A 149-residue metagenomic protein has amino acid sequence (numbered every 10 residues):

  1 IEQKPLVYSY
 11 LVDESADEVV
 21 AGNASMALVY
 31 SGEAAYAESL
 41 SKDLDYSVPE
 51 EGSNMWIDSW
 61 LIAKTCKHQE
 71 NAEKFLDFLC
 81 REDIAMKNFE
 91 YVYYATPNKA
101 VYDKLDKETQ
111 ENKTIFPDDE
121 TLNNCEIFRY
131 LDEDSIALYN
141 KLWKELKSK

Functional and structural regions predicted by a protein language model:
I1-E2, L40-C66, Q110-E111: Periplasmic-binding protein-like
I1-P49: Ligand-binding pocket segment of bilobal, Venus flytrap-like solute-binding proteins
V7, L11, E51-N54, A63-H68 (+2 more regions): Extracytoplasmic/periplasmic, Sec-exported soluble proteins
A16, V20, L28, E73-C80 (+3 more regions): Non-transmembrane alpha-helical segments in soluble domains of secreted/periplasmic/extracellular proteins
G32-A35, G52-N54, K67, R81-A85: Solvent-exposed loop/turn segments at secondary-structure junctions within structured extracellular/periplasmic domains
A63-N123: Mature extracytoplasmic/periplasmic domains
D119-K149: Conserved C-terminal helix/tail region of periplasmic/extracytoplasmic solute-binding proteins
